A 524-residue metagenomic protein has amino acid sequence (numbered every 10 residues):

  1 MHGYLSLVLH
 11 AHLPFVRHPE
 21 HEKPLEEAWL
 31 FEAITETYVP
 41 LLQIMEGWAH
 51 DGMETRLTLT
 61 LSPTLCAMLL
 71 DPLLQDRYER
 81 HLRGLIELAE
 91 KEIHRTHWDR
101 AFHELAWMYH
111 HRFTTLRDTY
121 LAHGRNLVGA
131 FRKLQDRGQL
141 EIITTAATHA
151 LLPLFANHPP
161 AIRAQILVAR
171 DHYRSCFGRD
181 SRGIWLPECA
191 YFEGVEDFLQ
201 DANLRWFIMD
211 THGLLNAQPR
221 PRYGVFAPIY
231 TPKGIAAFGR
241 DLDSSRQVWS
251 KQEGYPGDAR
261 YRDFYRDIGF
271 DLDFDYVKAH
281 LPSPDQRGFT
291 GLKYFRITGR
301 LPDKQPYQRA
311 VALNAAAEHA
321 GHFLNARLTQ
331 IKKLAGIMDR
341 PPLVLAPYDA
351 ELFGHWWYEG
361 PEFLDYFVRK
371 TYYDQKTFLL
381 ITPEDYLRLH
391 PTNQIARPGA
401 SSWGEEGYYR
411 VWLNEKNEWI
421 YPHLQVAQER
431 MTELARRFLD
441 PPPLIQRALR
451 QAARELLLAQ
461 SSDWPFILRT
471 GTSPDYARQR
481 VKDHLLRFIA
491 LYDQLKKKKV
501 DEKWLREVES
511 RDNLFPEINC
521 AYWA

Functional and structural regions predicted by a protein language model:
H2-R56, L61-H103, H111, P219-A524: Active-site and substrate-binding clefts of carbohydrate-active enzymes
E46-E54, N126-T144, R163, R174-F177 (+1 more regions): Acidic (Asp/Glu)-rich catalytic clusters
E90-G129, K133-P153: Active-site-proximal, well-structured secondary-structure segments within enzyme catalytic domains
A146-V168: Glycine-rich phosphate-binding "P-loop"
A161-L186, A326-P347: CE4/NodB-like, metal-dependent polysaccharide N-deacetylase domain that modifies extracellular/periplasmic N-acetylated
D180-Y191, D349-F353, S473: Conserved short loop/turn motifs at secondary-structure junctions
A190, V195-L204, R220: Hydrophobic, small-residue-rich alpha-helical packing segments that form membrane-like cores
R205-A217, I381-T382: His/Asp/Glu-enriched short active-site or ligand-binding loop at hydrolase and phosphoryl-transfer sites
